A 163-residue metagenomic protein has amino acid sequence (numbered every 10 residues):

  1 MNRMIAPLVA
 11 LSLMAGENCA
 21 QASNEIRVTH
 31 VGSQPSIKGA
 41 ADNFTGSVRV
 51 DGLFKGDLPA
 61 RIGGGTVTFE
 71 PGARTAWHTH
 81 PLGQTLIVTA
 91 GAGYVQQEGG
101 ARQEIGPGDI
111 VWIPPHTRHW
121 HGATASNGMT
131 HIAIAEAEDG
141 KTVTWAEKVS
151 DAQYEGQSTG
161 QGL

Functional and structural regions predicted by a protein language model:
M1-M4: Positively charged n-region of N-terminal signal peptides that target proteins for export
A6-G16: Bacterial N-terminal signal peptides
C19-R61, T142-L163: A short, N-terminal "cap"/entry segment at the start of jelly-roll beta-barrel domains of the cupin/DSBH fold
T66-E70, T79-V95, I134-E136: Short, conserved beta-strand element in jelly-roll/cupin
T75-W77, V95-Q96, R118-T124: Short beta-strand His + acidic residue motifs that chelate non-heme Fe in jelly-roll/DSBH and cupin folds
G99-H116: Short acidic-glycine-tyrosine-enriched beta hairpin
W112, S126-W145: A short hydrophobic beta-strand segment most commonly corresponding to one strand of the jelly-roll/cupin
